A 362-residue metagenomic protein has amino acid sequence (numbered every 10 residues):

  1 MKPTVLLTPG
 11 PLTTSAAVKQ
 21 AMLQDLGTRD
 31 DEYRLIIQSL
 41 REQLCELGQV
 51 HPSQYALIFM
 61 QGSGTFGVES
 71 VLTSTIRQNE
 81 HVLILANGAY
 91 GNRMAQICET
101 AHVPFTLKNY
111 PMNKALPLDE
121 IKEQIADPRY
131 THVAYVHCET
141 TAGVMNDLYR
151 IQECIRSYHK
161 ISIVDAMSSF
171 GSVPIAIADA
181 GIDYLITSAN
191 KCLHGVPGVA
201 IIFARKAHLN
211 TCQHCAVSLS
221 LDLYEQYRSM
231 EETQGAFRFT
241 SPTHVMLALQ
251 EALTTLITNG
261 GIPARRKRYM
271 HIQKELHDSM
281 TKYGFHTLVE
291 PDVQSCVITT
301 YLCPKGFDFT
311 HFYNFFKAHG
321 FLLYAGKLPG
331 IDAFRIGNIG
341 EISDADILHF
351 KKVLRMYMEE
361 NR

Functional and structural regions predicted by a protein language model:
M1-D31: N-terminal "arm"/small-domain region of PLP-dependent enzymes with the aminotransferase-like
T13, N190-H277: Active-site C-terminal subdomain of aminotransferase-like
A21-S70, A89, R93-I97: Conserved N-terminal alpha-helix of the aminotransferase class I/II PLP-enzyme fold
I76-G91: Conserved PLP-anchoring active-site segment centered on the Schiff-base-forming lysine
L116-G171, Y184: Active-site phosphate-binding strand-loop segment of PLP-dependent enzymes
A178-N190: Conserved active-site segment immediately N-terminal to the catalytic lysine that forms the internal aldimine
H286-F315: Conserved PLP-binding catalytic core of the aspartate aminotransferase-like
F334-R362: PLP-dependent enzyme catalytic core of the Aspartate aminotransferase-like
